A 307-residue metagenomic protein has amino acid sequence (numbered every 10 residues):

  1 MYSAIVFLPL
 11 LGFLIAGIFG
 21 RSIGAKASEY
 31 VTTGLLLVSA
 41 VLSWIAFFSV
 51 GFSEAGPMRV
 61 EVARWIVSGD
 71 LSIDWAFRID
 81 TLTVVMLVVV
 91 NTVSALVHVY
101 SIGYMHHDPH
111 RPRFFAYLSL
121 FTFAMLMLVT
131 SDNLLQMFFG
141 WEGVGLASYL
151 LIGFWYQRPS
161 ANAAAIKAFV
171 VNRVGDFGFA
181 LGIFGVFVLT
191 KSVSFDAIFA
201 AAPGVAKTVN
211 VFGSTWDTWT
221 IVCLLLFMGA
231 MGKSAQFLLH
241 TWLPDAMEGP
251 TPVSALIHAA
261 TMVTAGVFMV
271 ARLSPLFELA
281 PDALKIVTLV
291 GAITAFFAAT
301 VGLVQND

Functional and structural regions predicted by a protein language model:
M1, F19-A116, S192-S214, R272-S274 (+1 more regions): Transmembrane helix-loop-helix hairpins at membrane boundaries of multipass inner-membrane proteins
M1-F7, L14, T83-V89, F138-G140: Mature extracytoplasmic enzyme cores
A4, L11, I15, V31 (+3 more regions): Residue-level signal for short hydrophobic patches within transmembrane helices of multi-pass membrane transporters
V6-R21, A95-L96, M231, A235: N-terminal signal-anchor/start-transfer transmembrane helix
L8-L10, L87-N91, G182-I183, L226-A230: Hydrophobic cores of alpha-helical transmembrane segments in multi-pass inner/ER membrane proteins, independent
G12, A16, S39-L42, M125 (+2 more regions): Alpha-helical transmembrane segments of multipass membrane proteins
L96-G140, L146-D307: Hydrophobic transmembrane alpha-helices and their helix-loop junctions in integral membrane proteins
